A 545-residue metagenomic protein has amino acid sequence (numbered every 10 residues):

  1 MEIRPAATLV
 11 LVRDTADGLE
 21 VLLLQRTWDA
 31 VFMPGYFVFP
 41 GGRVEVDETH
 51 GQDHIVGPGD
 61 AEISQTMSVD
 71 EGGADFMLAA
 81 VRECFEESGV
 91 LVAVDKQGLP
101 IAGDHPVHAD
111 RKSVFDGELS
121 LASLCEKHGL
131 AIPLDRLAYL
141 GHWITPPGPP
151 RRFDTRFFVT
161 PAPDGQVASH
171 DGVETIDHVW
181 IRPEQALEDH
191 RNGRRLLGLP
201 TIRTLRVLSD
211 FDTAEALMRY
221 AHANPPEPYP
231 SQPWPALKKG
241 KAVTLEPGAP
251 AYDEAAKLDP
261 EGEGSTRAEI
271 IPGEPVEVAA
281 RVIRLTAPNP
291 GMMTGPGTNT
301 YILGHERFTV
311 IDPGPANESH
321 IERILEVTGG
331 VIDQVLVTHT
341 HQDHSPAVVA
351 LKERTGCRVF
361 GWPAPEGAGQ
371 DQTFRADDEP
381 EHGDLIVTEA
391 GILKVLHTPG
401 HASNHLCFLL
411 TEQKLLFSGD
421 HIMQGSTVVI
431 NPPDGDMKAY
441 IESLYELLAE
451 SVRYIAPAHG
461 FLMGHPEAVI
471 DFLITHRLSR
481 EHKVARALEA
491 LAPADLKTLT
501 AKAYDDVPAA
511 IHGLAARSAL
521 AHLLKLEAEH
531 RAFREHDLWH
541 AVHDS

Functional and structural regions predicted by a protein language model:
M1-P272, E277: N-terminal leader/linker segments that precede catalytic domains of diphosphate-processing enzymes
R13-D14, T160-A162, I302-E306, V387-A390 (+1 more regions): Active-site beta-strand termini and strand-to-loop segments that position acidic
L91-V92, R284, F533: Short beta-strand(s) of the beta-wing in winged-helix/HTH DNA-binding folds
A186, F308-V310, P315-N317, I392-A487: Metallo-beta-lactamase
A256-I271, R486-S545: C-terminal regulatory/interaction regions
P272-V327, C407-G419, Q424: Conserved beta-strand hairpin/beta-sheet module of binuclear metal-dependent hydrolase folds, prominently
N289-G291, P296, P315-I392, K414: Active-site HxH/HxHxD metal-binding segment of metal-dependent hydrolases
T338-H344, H401, H459, H522: Histidine-centered divalent metal-coordination motifs
